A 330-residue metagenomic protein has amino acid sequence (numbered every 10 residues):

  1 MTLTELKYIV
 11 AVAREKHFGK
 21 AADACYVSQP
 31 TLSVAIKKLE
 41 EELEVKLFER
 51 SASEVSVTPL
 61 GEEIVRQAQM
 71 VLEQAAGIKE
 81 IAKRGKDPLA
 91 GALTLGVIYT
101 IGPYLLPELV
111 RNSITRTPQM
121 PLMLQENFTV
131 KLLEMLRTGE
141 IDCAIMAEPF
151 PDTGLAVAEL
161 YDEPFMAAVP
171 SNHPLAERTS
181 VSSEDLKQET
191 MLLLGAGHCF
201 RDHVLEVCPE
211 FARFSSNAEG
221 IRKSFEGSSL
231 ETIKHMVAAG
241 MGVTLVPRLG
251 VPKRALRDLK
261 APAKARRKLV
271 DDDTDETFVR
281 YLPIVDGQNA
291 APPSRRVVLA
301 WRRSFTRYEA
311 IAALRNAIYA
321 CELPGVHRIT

Functional and structural regions predicted by a protein language model:
V10-T31: Short helix-boundary/capping micro-motifs
E15, A24, K37-K46, L72 (+1 more regions): Residue cluster at the C-terminal edge of the helix-turn-helix DNA-binding motif
S28-K38, L109: Residues within the DNA-recognition helix of helix-turn-helix
E40-P59: A short LG(V/I)-centered, amphipathic sequence patch enriched for acidic residue(s) preceding the LG motif
E42-L43, I64-K86: Alpha-helical linker/hinge and terminal dimerization helices associated with HTH transcriptional regulators
A90-T153, A218-E219, E226-L230: Central regulatory/effector-binding core of bacterial HTH transcription factors
D152-E159, E163, R178, D185 (+2 more regions): Beta-alpha-beta core module
T190-S216, R307-A317, E322-T330: Secondary-structure junction motif
